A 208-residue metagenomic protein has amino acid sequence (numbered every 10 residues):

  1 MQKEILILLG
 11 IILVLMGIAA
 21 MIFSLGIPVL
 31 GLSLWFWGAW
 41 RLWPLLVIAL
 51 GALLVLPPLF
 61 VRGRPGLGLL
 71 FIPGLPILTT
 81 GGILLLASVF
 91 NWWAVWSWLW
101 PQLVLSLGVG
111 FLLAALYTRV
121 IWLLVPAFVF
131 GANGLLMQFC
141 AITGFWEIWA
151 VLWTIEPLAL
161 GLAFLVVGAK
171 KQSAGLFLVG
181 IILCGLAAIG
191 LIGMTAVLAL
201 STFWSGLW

Functional and structural regions predicted by a protein language model:
M1-W208: Alpha-helical transmembrane segments and their membrane-interface anchoring/capping motifs
